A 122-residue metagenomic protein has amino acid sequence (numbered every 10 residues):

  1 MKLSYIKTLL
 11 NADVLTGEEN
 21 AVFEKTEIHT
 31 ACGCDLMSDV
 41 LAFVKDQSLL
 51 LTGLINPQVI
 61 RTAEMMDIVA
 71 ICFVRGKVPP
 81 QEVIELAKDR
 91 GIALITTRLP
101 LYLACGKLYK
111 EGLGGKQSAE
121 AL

Functional and structural regions predicted by a protein language model:
M1-T16, Y109-L122: N-terminal charge/polar-biased segments
L3, K7-C32, L41: An N-cap/entry alpha-helix motif that binds or orients negatively charged groups
F23-E24, C32-L49, G53-L122: Feature captures the catalytic cores and cofactor-binding loops of soluble hydro-lyases/lyases that act on carboxylate
